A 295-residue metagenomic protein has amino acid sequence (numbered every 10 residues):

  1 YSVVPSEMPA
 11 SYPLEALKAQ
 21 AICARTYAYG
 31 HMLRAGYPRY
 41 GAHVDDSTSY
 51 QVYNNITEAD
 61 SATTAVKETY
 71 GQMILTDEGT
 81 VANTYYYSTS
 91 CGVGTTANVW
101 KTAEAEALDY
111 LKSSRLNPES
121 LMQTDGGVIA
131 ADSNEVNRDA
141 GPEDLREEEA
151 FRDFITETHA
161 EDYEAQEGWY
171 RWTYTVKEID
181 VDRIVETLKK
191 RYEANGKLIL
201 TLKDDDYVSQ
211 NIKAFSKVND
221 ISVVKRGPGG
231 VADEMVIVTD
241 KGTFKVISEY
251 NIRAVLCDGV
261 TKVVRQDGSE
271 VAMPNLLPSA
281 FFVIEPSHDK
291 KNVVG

Functional and structural regions predicted by a protein language model:
Y1-G295: Conserved, single-site charged/polar hotspot
